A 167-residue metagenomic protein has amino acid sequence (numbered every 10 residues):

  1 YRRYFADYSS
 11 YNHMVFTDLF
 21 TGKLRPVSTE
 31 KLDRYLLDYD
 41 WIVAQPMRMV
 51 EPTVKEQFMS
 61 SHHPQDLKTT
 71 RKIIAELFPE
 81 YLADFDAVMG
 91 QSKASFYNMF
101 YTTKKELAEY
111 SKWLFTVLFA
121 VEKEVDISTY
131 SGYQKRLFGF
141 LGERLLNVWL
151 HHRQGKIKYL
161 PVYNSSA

Functional and structural regions predicted by a protein language model:
Y1-A167: ER/Golgi luminal nucleotide-sugar-dependent glycosyltransferases, focusing on the catalytic module
